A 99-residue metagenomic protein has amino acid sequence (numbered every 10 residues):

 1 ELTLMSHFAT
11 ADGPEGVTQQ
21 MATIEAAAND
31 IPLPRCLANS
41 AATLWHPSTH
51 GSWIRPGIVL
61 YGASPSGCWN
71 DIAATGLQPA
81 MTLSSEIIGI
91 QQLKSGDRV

Functional and structural regions predicted by a protein language model:
E1-K94: Active-site loop/helix belt of alpha/beta enzymes
S95-V99: Short, intrinsically disordered, charge-balanced linker/junction segments flanking boundaries in proteins
